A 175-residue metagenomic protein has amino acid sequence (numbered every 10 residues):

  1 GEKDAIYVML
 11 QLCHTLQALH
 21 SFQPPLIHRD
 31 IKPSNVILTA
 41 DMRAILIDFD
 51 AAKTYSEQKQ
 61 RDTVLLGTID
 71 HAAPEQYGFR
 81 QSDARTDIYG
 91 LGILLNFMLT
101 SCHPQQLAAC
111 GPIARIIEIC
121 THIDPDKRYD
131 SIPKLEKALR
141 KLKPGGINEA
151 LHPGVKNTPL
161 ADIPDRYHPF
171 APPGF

Functional and structural regions predicted by a protein language model:
V8-M9: Activation segment signature within eukaryotic-like protein kinase domains
H20-L38: Catalytic-loop of the protein kinase fold
R61-E75: Conserved activation segment of eukaryotic-like protein kinases, specifically the C-terminal portion of the activation
D87: Conserved catalytic-loop aspartate of Hanks-type protein kinases
L91-T100: Short, conserved alpha-helix in the C-lobe of eukaryotic-like protein kinase catalytic domains
A109-I123: Conserved C-terminal C-lobe helix
I147-F175: Regulatory extensions appended to serine/threonine kinase catalytic cores
